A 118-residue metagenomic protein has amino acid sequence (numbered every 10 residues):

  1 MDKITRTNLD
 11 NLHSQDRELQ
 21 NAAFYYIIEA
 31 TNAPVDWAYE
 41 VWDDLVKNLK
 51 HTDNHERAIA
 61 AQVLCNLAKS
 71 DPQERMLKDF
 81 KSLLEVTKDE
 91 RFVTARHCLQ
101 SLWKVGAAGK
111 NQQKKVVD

Functional and structural regions predicted by a protein language model:
M1, A30-Y39, A68-M76, V105-V116: Flexible loop/turn segments at the boundaries of HEAT repeats in alpha-solenoid HEAT proteins
D2, R17-E18, N54-H55, F92-V93: Alpha-helix N-cap/helix-start positions at coil->helix boundaries
T5-R17, D43-K50, K81-K88, K114 (+1 more regions): HEAT/HEAT-like alpha-solenoid repeats
Q15, A33, T52, D71 (+2 more regions): Structural signature of alpha-solenoid helical repeat scaffolds
A22-A23, A60-V63, C98, V116: Conserved hydrophobic register position within alpha-solenoid helical repeats
Y26-E29, V63, S101-K104: Core register positions within helices of long alpha-helical scaffolds
N32-Q73: A glycine-rich, hydrophobic loop/mini-helix early in the fold
